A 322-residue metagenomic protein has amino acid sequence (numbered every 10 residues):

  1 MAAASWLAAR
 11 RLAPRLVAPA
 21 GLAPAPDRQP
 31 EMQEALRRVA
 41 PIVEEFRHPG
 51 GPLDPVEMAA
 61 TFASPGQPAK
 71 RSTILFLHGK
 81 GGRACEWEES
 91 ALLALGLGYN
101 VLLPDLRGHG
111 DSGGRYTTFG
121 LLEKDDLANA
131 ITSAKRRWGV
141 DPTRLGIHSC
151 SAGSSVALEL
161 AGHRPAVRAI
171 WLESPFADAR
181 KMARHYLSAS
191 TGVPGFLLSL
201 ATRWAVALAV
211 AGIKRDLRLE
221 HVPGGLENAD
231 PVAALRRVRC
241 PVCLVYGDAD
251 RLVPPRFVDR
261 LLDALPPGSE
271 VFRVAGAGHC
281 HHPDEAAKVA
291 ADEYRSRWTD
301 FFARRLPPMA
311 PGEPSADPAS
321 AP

Functional and structural regions predicted by a protein language model:
M1-G50, T61, A321-P322: An N-terminal hydrophobic leader/cap segment in hydrolases
K80-L93: The serine-hydrolase catalytic nucleophile loop
S90, C240, P254-D263: Short alpha-helix in the alpha/beta-hydrolase fold that links the catalytic acid
A94-G113: Conserved alpha/beta-hydrolase
T117-W138: Alpha/beta-hydrolase active-site loop
G162-G224, A233: Hydrolase active-site cap/lid region
R237-V238, L244-Y246, D250: Short beta-strand/loop motif that positions the catalytic acidic residue of the alpha/beta-hydrolase fold
A277-D292: Catalytic histidine-centered segment of alpha/beta-hydrolase-like enzymes
